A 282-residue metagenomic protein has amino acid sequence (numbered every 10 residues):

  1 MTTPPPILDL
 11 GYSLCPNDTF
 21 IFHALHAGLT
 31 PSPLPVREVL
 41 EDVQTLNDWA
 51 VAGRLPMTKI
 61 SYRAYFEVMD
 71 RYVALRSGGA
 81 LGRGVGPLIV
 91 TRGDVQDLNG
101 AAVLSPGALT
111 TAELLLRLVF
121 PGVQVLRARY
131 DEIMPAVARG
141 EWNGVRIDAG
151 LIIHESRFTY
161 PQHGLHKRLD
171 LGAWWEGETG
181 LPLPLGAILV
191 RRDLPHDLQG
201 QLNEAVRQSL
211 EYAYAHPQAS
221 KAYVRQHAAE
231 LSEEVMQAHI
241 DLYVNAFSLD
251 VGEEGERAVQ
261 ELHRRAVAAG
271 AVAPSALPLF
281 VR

Functional and structural regions predicted by a protein language model:
T3-A27, V85-D148, I152-E155, R257 (+1 more regions): Bilobed "Venus flytrap"/periplasmic-binding protein-like clamshell domains and structurally analogous long
L8-D9, R71-G79, A102: A structural signal for short loop-to-beta-strand junctions that line the ligand-binding cleft of periplasmic/secreted
N17, D42-Q44, G53-F66, L151-R157: Beta->alpha turn/N-cap motifs
L29-V39, V119-E132, V272-L277: A local structural motif
A74-V95, G177-D193: Hydrophobic/proline-rich hinge and linker segments of small-molecule sensing/allosteric domains, predominantly
D131-Q226: Pocket-lining segment of extracytoplasmic ligand-binding domains
P195-R265: Secondary-structure end/capping motifs
R265-R282: Conserved C-terminal helix/tail region of periplasmic/extracytoplasmic solute-binding proteins
